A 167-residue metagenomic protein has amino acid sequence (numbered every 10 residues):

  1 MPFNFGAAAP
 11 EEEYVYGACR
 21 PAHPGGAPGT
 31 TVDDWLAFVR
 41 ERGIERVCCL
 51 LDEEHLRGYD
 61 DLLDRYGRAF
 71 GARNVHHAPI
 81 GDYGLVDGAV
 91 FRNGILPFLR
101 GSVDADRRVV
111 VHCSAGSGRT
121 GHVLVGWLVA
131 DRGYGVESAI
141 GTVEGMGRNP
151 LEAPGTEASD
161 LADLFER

Functional and structural regions predicted by a protein language model:
M1-V110, A115, H122-R167: Cys-dependent protein tyrosine phosphatase-like superfamily
